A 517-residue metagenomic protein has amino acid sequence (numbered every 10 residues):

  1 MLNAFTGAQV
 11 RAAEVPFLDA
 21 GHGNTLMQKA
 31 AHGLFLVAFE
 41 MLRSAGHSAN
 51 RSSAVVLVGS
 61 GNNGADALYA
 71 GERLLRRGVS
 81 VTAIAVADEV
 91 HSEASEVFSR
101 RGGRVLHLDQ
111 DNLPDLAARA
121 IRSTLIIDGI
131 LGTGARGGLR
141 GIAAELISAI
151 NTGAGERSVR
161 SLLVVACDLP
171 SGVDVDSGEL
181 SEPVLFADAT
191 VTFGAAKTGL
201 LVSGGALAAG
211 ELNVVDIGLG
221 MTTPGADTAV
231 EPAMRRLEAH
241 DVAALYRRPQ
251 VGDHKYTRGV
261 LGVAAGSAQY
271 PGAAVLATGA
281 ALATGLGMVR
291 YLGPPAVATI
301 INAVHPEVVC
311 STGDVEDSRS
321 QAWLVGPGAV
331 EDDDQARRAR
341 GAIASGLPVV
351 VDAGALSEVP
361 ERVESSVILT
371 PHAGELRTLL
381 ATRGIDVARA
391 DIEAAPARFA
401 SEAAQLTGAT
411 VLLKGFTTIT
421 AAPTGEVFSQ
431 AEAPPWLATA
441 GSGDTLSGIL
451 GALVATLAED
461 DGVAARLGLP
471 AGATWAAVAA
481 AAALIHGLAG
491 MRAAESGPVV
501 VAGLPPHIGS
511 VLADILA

Functional and structural regions predicted by a protein language model:
M1-V86, T198-A353, S357-I368, A373 (+1 more regions): Small-residue (G/A/S/T)-rich helix-start motifs and N-terminal tracts that mark the onset
L36-G132, G138-C167: Nucleotide and nucleotide-moiety/phosphate-recognizing core
V90, D111-L113, L169-V175, T198 (+1 more regions): Short acidic loop-to-helix transition motifs that present clustered carboxylates
V90, I142, P183, G441 (+1 more regions): Short acidic-hydrophobic sequence patches enriched in Asp/Glu that either
S92-A94, A117, D176, I300-I301 (+2 more regions): Short Asp/Glu-rich motifs
R119-T124, V184, D317-R319, I343: A short, aliphatic-rich alpha-helical micro-motif
T124-L125, I130-P232: Internal gly/pro-rich beta-alpha loop/helix module that stabilizes soluble enzyme cofactors or their anionic handles
